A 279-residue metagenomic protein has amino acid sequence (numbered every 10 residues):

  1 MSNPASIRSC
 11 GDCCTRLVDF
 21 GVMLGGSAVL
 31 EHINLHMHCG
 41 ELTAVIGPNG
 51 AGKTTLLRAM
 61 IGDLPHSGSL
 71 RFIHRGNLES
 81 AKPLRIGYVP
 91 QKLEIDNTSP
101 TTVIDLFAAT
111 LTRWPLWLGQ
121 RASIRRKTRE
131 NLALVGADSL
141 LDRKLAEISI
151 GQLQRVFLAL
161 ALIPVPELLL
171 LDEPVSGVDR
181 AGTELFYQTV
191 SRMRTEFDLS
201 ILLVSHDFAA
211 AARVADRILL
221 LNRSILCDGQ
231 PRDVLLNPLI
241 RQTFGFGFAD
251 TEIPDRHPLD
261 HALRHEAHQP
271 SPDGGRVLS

Functional and structural regions predicted by a protein language model:
A122-L140: Conserved ABC ATPase "signature" region
K144-I148: Conserved ABC ATPase signature
V165: Conserved catalytic motifs of ABC-family nucleotide-binding domains
L169-E173: Catalytic Walker B motif of ABC-type/P-loop ATPase nucleotide-binding domains
S205-H206: H-loop/switch region of ABC-family ATPase nucleotide-binding domains
R223-D233: Conserved switch/coupling elements of ABC/ABC-like ATPase nucleotide-binding domains
L236-P238, Q242-S279: ABC ATPase nucleotide-binding domains
